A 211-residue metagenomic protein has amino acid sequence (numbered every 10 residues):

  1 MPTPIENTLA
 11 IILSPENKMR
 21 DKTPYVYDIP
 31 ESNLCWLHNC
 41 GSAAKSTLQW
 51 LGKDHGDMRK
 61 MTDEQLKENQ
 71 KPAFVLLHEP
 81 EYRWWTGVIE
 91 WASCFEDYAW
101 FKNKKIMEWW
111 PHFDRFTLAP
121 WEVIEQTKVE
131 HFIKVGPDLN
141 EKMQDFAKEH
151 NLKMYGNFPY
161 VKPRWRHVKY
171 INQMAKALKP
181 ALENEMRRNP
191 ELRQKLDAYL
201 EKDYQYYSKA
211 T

Functional and structural regions predicted by a protein language model:
M1-D21: Juxtamembrane luminal stem/stalk of type II transmembrane Golgi/ER carbohydrate-processing enzymes
I11, V26-N39, F132-I133: Short hydrophobic beta-strand segments
I12-M19, L51-R59: Short coil-to-helix leader/linker segments, especially the first N-terminal amphipathic alpha-helix with its helix
K22-D28, D54-L77, E81-E191, K195: PAPS-dependent sulfotransferase catalytic domain
S32-H38, K45, M61-Q65, L196 (+1 more regions): A conserved donor-nucleotide-binding helix/loop in the catalytic core of Leloir-type glycosyltransferases
N33, H38-L51, E79-Y82: Catalytic nucleophile-elbow at a beta strand-turn-alpha helix junction centered on a G-D-S/GDSL motif, marking
T47-Q49, W85, N189, K209: Generic hydrophobic alpha-helical membrane-span motif
R193-T211: A glycosyltransferase accessory/donor-loop signature
